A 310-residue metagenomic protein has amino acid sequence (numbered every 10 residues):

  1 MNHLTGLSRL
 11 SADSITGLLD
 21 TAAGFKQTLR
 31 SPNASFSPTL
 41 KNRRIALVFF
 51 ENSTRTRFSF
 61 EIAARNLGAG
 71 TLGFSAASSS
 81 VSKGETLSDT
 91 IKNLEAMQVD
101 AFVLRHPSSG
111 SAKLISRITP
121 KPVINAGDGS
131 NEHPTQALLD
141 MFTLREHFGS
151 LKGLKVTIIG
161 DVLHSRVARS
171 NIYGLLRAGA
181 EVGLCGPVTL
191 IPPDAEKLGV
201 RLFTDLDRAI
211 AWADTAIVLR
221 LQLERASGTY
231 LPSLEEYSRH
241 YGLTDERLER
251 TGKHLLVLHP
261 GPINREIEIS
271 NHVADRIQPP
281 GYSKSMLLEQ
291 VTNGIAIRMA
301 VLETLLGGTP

Functional and structural regions predicted by a protein language model:
M1-F58, I62: Positively charged, low-complexity intrinsically disordered leader regions
R44-Q98: Active-site cofactor/substrate anionic-group-binding motifs, chiefly glycine- and Lys/Arg-rich phosphate-binding loops
F50-I62, E146-L219: Glycine-rich phosphate/diphosphate-binding loop of Rossmann-like nucleotide-binding domains
L67, Q98, I118-P120, A178 (+3 more regions): Short, structured coil segments at secondary-structure junctions
L94, V99-S170, G174, H259: Anion-binding alpha/beta catalytic cores of soluble intermediary-metabolism enzymes, centered on
A195-P280: Rossmann-like adenosine-cofactor binding region
D275-P310: C-terminal helix-to-coil terminal segments
